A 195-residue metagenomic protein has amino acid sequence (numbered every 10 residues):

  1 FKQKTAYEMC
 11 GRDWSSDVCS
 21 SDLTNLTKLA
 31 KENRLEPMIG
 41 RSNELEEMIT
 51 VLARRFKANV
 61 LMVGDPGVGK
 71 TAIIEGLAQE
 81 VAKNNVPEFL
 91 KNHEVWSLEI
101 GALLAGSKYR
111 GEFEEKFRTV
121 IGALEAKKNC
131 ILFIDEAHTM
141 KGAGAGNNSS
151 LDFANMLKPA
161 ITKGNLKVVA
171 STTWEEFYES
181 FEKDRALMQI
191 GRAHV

Functional and structural regions predicted by a protein language model:
F1-W14, V18, A193-H194: Single conserved hydrophobic/aromatic residue that forms the stacking wall/gate of nucleotide- or nucleobase-binding
E36-M48: N-terminal pre-P-loop "Q-motif" helix
T50-K57, L61-L90: Walker A/P-loop
A58, E94, K127-L132, K163-V169: Loop/turn-to-beta-strand initiation segments
K83-Y109: AAA+/P-loop NTPase substrate/partner-engagement loops
I100-L124: Short glycine-rich substrate-engagement loop in P-loop NTPases that contacts/grips substrate
E136-A137, A170-E176: A short beta-strand-to-loop transition that corresponds to the Sensor-1 phosphate-sensing loop of AAA+ P-loop ATPases
A145-N147, E175-Q189: Short regulatory helix/loop adjacent to the ATP-binding pocket of P-loop NTPases
